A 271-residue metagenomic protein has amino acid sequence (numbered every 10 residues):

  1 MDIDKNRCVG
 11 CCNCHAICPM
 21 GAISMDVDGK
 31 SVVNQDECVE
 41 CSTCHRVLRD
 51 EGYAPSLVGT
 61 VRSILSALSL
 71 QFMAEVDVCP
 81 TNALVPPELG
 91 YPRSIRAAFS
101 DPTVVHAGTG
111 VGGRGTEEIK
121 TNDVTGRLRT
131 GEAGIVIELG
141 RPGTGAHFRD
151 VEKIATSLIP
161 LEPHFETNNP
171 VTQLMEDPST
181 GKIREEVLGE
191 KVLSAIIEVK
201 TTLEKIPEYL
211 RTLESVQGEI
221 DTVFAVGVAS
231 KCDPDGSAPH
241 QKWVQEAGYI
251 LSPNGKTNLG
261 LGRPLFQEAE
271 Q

Functional and structural regions predicted by a protein language model:
M1-R7, A16, M20: N-terminal, Lys/Arg-enriched amphipathic/low-complexity engagement segments that precede the first folded domain
D2, V9, V39, R96-G131 (+3 more regions): Long, contiguous binding/interaction regions
N13-V32, V39-I64, L68-R93: Iron-sulfur cluster-binding cysteine motifs and their immediate structural context in ferredoxin-like electron-transfer
V47, L65-V78, N82-V136, T144-A146 (+1 more regions): PEST-like low-complexity intrinsically disordered regions enriched in Ser/Thr/Pro and acidic residues
V85-G90, E162-T172, T222-S230: Flexible, glycine/charged-enriched surface loops at secondary-structure junctions
E117-K182, L188-E190: Non-catalytic interaction/regulatory modules that flank or connect domains
T144-E152, L203-T212: Short, conserved charged micro-motifs
K191-I197, T201: Flexible loop/N-cap segments at domain edges
